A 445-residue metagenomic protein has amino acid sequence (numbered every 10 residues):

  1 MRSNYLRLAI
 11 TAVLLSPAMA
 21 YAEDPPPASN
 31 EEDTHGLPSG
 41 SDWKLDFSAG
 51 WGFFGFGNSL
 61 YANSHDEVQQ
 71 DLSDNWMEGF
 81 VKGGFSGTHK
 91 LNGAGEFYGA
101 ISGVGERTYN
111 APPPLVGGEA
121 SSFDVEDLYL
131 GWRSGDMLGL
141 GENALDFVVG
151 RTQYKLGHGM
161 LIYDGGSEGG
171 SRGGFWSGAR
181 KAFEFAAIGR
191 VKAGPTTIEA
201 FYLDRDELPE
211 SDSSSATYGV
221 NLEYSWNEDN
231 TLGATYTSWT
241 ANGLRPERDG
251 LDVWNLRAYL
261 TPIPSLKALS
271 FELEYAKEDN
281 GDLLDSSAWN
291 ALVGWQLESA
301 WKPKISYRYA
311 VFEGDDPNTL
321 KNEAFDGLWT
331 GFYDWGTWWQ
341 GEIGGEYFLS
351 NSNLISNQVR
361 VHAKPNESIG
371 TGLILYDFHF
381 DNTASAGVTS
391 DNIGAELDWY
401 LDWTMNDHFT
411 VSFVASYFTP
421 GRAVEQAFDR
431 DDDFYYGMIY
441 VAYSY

Functional and structural regions predicted by a protein language model:
M1-H35: Cleavable N-terminal export/targeting peptides
A22-F147, A187-A193, L256, I263-S270 (+4 more regions): Beta-barrel outer-membrane channel/assembly domains of diderm bacteria
G50-G52, T152, L203-R205, T237-W239 (+2 more regions): Active-site beta-loop-alpha junctions enriched in small/polar residues
G79-E207, S215-G219, E223-W226, T231 (+2 more regions): Outer membrane beta-barrel
V191, P195-P264, A268, L273: Internal metal/ion-chelating core segments
D206-L208, A241-N242, G314-D316, F380-N382 (+1 more regions): A short local loop/turn or secondary-structure capping micro-motif enriched for an aromatic residue
R245, P317-L320, T383-A386: Short, well-ordered secondary-structure micro-motifs
N318-N353: Flexible glycine-rich, low-complexity coil/linker segments exposed to the extracellular/periplasmic environment
